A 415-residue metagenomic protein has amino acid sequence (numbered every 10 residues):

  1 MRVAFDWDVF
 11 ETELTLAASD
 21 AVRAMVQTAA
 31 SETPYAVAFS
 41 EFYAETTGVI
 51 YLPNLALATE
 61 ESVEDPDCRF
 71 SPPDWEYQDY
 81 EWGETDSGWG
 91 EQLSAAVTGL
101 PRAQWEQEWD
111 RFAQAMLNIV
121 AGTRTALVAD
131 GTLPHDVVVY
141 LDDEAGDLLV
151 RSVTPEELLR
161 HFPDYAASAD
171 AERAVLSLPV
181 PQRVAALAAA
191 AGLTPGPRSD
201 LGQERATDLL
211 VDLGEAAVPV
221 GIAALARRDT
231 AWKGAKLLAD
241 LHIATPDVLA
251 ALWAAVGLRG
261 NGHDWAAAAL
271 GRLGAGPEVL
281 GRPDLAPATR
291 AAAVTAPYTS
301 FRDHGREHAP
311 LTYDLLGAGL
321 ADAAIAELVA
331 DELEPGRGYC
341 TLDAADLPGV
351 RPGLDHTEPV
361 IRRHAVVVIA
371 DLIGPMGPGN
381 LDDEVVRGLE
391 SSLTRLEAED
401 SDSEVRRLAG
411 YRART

Functional and structural regions predicted by a protein language model:
M1-E32: Short N-terminal edge-element motif at the start of the domain
T28-E64: N-terminal interaction modules that seed assembly of large macromolecular complexes
E60-N118, T125, A145-G146: Polybasic, proline/glycine-rich intrinsically disordered low-complexity segments
A129-A223: Glycine-rich, aromatic-bearing surface loops/beta-hairpins
V175-L176, R198-L213, A223-A224, A231-A244 (+7 more regions): Structural detector for internal amphipathic alpha-helices that build alpha-solenoid repeat scaffolds
R183, L187-A189, V220-I222, V248-V256 (+7 more regions): Buried hydrophobic core positions in alpha-solenoid tandem helical repeats
R227-D229, R259-G260, A286, D322 (+2 more regions): Short inter-helical turns and helix N-cap capping residues of alpha-solenoid HEAT/ARM repeat scaffolds
D346, D382-E390: HEAT/HEAT-like alpha-solenoid repeats
